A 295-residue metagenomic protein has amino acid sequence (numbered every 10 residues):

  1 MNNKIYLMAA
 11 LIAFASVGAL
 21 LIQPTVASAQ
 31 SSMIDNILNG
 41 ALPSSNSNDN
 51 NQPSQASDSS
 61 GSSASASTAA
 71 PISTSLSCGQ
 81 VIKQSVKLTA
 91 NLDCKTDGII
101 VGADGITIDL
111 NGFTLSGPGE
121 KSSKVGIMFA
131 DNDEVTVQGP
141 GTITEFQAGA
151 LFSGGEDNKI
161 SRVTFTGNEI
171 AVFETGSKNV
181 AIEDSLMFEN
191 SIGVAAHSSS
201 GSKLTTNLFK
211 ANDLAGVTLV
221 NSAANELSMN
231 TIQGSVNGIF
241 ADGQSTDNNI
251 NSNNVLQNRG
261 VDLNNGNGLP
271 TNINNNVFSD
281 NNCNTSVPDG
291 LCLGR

Functional and structural regions predicted by a protein language model:
M1-I34, L88, I108, I160 (+2 more regions): Secretory targeting signatures
Q30, A66-A70, I82, T246-D247 (+2 more regions): Acidic, glycine- and Ser/Thr-rich low-complexity intrinsically disordered tracts in extracellular/secreted proteins
S31-I72: Ser/Thr/Gly/Pro-rich low-complexity, disordered linker/stalk segments of secreted and cell-surface proteins
L76-V81, T96-A103: Short, T/G/N/S-enriched strand-turn elements that build extracellular solenoid repeat scaffolds
K87-K95, T107-Q147, G294: Right-handed parallel beta-helix/beta-spiral solenoid domain characteristic of secreted/periplasmic
K95-I99, G117-V125, F146-L151, E169-T175 (+5 more regions): Short glycine/acidic-rich loop motifs that flank beta-strands on beta-rich extracellular proteins
A103-I106, F113, N132-D133, G155 (+5 more regions): Small-residue (G/S/T/A) turn/hinge positions that recur once per unit in extracellular repeat modules
P140, N158, V163, N168 (+14 more regions): Consensus "Asn ladder" position of solenoid repeat domains
